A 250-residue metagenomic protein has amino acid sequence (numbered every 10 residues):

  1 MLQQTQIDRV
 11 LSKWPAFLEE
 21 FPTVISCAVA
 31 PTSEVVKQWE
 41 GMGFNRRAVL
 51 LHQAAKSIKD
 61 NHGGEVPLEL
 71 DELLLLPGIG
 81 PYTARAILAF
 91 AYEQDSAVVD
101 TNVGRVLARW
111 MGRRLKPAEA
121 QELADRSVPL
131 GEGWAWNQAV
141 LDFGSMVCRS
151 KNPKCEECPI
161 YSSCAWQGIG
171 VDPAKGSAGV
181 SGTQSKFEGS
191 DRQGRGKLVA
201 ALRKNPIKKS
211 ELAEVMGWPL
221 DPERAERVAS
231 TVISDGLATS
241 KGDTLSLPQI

Functional and structural regions predicted by a protein language model:
L2-Q193, A201-K209, V215-E223, I250: Catalytic cores of DNA base-excision repair glycosylases
I87, R227-T231, S246-P248: Residues in the recognition helix of alpha-helical DNA-binding motifs
S210, G242, L247-Q249: Core RNA-modification/binding signature centered on pseudouridine synthases
P219-I233: Short amphipathic alpha-helical interaction segments
I233-L245: A short, conserved structural fragment
